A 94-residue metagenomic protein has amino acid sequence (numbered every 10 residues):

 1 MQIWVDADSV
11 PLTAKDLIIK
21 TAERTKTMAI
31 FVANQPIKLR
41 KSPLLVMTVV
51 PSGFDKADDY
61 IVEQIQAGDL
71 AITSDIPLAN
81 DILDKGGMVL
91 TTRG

Functional and structural regions predicted by a protein language model:
M1-G94: Nuclease catalytic cores that cleave nucleic-acid phosphodiester bonds, predominantly acidic two-metal-ion
